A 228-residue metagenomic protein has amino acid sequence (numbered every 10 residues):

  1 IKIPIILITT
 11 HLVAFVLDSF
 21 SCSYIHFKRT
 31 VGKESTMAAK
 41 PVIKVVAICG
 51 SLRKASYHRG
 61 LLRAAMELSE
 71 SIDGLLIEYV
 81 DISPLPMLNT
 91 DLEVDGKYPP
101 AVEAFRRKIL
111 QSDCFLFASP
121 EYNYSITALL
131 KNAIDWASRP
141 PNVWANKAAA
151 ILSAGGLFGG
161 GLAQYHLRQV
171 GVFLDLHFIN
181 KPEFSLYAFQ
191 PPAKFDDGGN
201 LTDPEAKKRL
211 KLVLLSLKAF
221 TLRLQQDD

Functional and structural regions predicted by a protein language model:
A38-P41, H177-D228: Glycine-rich phosphate/pyrophosphate-binding loop and the adjoining helix
A39-D73: N-terminal beta1-alpha1 ligand-phosphate binding loop
G74-P84: A short beta-strand-loop structural module common to alpha/beta enzyme folds
I82-K97: N-terminal beta-loop-helix "entrance" segment that forms/cooperates in small-molecule cofactor or anionic ligand
K97-D175: Helix-loop-strand module that forms the ligand-binding subsite of alpha/beta enzymes
